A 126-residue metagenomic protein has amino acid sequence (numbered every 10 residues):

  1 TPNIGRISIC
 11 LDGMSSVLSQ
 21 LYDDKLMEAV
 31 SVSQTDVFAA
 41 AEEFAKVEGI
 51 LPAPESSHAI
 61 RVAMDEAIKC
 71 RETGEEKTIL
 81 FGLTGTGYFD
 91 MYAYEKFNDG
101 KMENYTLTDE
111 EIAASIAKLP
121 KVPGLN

Functional and structural regions predicted by a protein language model:
T1-I50, K96-N126: Active-site/ligand-binding loops adjacent to catalytic centers
Q34-N98: Claisen-condensing/thiolase-fold acyl-transfer catalytic domains that form or cleave C-C bonds in fatty acid
